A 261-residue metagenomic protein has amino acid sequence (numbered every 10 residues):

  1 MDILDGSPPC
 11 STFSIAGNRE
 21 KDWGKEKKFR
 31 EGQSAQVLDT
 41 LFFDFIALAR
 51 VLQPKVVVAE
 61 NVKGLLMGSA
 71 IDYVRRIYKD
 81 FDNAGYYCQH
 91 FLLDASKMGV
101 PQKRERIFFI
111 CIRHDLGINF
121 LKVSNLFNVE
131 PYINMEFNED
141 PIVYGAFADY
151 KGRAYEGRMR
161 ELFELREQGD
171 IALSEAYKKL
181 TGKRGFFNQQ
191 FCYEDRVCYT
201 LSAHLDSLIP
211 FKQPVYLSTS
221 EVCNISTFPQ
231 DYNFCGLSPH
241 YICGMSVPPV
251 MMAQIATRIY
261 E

Functional and structural regions predicted by a protein language model:
M1-I3, S11-C192: Class I S-adenosyl-L-methionine
L4-S7, F45, V57, F109 (+4 more regions): Conserved small-residue
S7, S96, I112, S202-H204 (+1 more regions): Structured loops at beta-to-helix junctions and adjacent beta-edge loops in soluble globular domains
P8-P9, P54, P101, P229 (+1 more regions): Proline-centered helix-kink/hinge sites
P8-T12, G17, L205, S226-P229: Short, small-residue-rich loop/turn micro-motifs
G152-E261: C-terminal target-recognition/interaction regions appended to catalytic cores
